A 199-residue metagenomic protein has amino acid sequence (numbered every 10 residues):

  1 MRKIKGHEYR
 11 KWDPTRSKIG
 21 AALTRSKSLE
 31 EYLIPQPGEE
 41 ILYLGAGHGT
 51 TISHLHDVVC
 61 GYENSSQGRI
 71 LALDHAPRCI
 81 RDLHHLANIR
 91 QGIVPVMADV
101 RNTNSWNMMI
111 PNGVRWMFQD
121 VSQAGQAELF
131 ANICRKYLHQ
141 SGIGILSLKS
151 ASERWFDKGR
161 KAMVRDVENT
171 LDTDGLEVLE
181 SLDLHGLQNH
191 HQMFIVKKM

Functional and structural regions predicted by a protein language model:
M1-Q36: Class I SAM-dependent transferase core
P35, V59-N64, A87, Y137-G142: A generic alpha-to-beta junction signature in SAM-dependent methyltransferases
P35-G49: Conserved class I S-adenosyl-L-methionine
E39, G68, G142: Glycine-centered, small-residue-biased loops immediately flanking beta-strands in adenine/cofactor-binding cores
H48-S65: Conserved SAM-binding loop of SAM-dependent methyltransferases across substrates and taxa, primarily the Class I
S66-D74: Conserved SAM-binding motif I beta-strand of class I
L73-V114, F118, S122-Q126: S-adenosyl-L-methionine
C79-D82, E128-K198: C-terminal substrate-binding/active-site "lid" region of AdoMet-derived donor-dependent transferases
